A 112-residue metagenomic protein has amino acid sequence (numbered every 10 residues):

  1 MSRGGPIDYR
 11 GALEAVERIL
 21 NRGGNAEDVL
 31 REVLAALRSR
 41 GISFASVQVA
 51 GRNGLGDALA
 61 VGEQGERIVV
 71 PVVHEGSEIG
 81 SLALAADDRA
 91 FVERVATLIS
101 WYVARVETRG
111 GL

Functional and structural regions predicted by a protein language model:
M1-N21, R105-T108, L112: Signal-transmission linkers at sensory-effector interfaces
A12-L20, G24-G41, V47: Amphipathic alpha-helical coiled-coil segments that mediate homodimerization and allosteric signal transmission
L13, A85-L112: Juxtadomain coupling helices with adjacent low-complexity linkers
R40, E63-G65: Short solvent-exposed loop/turn micro-motifs enriched in small/polar/acidic residues
Q48-E63: GAF sensory/regulatory domain recognition with acknowledged cross-activation on helical regulatory dimers
E66-V73, G80: A short, aliphatic-rich beta-strand micro-motif
E75-L84, W101: Sensory beta-strand/linker motifs that couple input domains to effectors
